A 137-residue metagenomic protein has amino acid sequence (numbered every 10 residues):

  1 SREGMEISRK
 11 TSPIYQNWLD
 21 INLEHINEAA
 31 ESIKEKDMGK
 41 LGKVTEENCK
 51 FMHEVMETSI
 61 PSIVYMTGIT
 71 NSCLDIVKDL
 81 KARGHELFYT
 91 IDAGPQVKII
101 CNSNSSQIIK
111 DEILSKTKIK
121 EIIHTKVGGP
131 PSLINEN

Functional and structural regions predicted by a protein language model:
S1-N137: C-terminal nucleotide
